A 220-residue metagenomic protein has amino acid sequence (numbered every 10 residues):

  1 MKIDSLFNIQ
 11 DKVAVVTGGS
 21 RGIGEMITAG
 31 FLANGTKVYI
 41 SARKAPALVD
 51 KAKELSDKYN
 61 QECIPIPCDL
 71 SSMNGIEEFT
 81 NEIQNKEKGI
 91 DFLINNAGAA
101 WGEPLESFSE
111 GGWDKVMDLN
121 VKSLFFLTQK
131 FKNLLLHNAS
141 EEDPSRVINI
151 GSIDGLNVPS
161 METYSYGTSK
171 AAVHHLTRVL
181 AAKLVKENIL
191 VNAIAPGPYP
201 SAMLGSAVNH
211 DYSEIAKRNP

Functional and structural regions predicted by a protein language model:
V13, S20-R21: Conserved glycine-rich cofactor-binding loop
P104-L105, S109-M117, L204, Y212-A216: Substrate-binding pocket helix/loop in short-chain dehydrogenase/reductase
F108, V158-G167, V179, A207: Active-site loop-to-helix junction immediately N-terminal to the catalytic Tyr of the SDR YXXXK motif in Rossmann-fold
T128, S169, T177: Active-site helix of classical SDR
N133, A182-K183: Alpha-helical segment proximal to the catalytic Tyr-Lys
S152: Residue(s) in the substrate-gating loop at a strand-loop-helix junction that position the organic substrate next
E162, K186, P198-P220: A glycine/serine/threonine-rich, flexible loop-to-helix segment that serves as the NAD(P) cofactor-binding "lid"
